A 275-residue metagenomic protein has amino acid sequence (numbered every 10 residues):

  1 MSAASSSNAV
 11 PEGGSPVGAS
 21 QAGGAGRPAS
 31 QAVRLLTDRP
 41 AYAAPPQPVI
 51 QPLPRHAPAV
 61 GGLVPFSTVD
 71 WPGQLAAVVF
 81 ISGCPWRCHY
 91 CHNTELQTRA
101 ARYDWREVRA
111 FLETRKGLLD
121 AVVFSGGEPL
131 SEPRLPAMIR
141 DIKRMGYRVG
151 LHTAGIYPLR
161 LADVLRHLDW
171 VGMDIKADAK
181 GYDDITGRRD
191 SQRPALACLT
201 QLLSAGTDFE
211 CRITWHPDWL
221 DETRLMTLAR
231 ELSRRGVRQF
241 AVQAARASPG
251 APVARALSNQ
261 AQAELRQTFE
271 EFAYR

Functional and structural regions predicted by a protein language model:
M1-G18, G23-G73, S204, P217-R275: Auxiliary Fe-S-binding modules of radical SAM enzymes
I50-A59, T98-A110: Non-heme iron-sulfur electron-transfer modules
G62, F66-W105: Canonical Radical SAM [4Fe-4S] cluster-binding loop centered on the CxxxCxxC motif and its immediate flanking residues
S67, E95, G126, I175 (+1 more regions): Residues that line or immediately flank small-molecule/substrate-binding pockets and catalytic motifs
A76, A100, D104, G127-R134 (+1 more regions): Generic, well-ordered alpha-helical segments
F80, S125, A241: Conserved Rossmann-like nucleotide-binding pocket used by diverse enzymes that bind dinucleotide cofactors
T94-R99, A121-G127: Glycine-rich phosphate-binding "P-loop"
A110-A121, L130-R255: Conserved AdoMet/S-adenosylmethionine-binding subsite of the radical SAM
